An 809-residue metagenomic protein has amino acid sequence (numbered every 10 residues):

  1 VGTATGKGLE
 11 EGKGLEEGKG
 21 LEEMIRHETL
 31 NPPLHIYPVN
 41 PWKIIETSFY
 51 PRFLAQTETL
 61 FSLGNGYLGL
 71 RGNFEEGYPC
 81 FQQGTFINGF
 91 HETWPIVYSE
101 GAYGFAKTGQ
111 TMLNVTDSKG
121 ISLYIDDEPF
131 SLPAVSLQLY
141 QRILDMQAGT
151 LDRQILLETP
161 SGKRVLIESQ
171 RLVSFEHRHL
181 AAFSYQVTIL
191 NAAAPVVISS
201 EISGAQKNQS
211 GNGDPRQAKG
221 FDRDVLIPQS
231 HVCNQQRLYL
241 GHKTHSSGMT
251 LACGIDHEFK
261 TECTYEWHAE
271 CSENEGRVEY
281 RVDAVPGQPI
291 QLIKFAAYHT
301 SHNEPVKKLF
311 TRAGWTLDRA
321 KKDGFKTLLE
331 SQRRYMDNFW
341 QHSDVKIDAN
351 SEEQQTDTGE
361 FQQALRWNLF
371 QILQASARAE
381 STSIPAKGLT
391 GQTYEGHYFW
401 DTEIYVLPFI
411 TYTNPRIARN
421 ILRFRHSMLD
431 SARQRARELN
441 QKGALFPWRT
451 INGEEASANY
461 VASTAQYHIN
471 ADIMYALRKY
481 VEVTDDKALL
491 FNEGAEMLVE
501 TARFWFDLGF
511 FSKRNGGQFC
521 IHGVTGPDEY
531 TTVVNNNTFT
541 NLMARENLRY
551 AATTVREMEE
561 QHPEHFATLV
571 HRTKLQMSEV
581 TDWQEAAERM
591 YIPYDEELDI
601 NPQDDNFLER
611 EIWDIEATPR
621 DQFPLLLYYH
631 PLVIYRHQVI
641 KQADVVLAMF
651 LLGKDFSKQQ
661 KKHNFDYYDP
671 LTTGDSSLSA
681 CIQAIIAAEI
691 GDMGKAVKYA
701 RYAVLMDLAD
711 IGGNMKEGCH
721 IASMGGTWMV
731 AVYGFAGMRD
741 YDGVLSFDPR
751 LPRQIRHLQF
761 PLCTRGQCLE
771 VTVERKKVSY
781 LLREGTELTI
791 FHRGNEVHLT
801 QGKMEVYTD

Functional and structural regions predicted by a protein language model:
T5, L21-T393, L626-V633: Acidic/polar, glycine-enriched structural segments that form the non-catalytic walls/loops of the carbohydrate-binding
F53-N88, E92, Y405, G453-A456 (+5 more regions): C-terminal capping/lid segments that line or modulate ligand- or cofactor-binding pockets
K107-P160, L166, K658, K662 (+2 more regions): Non-catalytic C-terminal accessory modules of carbohydrate-active enzymes
A192, H302-E304, K346-N350, Y412 (+4 more regions): Inter-helical turn/loop segments and adjacent helix faces that build the functional surface of alpha-helical bundle
N350-T356, R423-L489, T581-R636: Active-site lining segments of carbohydrate-active enzymes
S376-T390, R416-Y475, V481, K487-N492 (+5 more regions): Helix-terminus loop motifs that line ligand-binding clefts
Y398-S427, R549, R556, L569-K716: Active-site core of glycosidic bond-cleaving carbohydrate-active enzymes
F504-L575: Acidic/histidine-rich catalytic neighborhood
